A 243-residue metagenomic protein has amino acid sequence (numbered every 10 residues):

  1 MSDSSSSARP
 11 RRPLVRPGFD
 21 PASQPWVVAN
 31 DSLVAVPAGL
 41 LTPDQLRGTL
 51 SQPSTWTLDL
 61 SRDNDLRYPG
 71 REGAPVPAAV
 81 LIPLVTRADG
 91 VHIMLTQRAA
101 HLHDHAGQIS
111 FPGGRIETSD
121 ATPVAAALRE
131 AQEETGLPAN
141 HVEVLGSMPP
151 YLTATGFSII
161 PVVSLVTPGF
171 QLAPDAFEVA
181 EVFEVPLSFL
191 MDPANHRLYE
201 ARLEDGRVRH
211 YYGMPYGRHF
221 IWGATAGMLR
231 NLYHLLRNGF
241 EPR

Functional and structural regions predicted by a protein language model:
M1-S110, R115-E133, L137-F170, L203-R243: N-terminal leader/linker segments that precede catalytic domains of diphosphate-processing enzymes
P174-H210, P215-G217: NUDIX/MutT-family hydrolases
